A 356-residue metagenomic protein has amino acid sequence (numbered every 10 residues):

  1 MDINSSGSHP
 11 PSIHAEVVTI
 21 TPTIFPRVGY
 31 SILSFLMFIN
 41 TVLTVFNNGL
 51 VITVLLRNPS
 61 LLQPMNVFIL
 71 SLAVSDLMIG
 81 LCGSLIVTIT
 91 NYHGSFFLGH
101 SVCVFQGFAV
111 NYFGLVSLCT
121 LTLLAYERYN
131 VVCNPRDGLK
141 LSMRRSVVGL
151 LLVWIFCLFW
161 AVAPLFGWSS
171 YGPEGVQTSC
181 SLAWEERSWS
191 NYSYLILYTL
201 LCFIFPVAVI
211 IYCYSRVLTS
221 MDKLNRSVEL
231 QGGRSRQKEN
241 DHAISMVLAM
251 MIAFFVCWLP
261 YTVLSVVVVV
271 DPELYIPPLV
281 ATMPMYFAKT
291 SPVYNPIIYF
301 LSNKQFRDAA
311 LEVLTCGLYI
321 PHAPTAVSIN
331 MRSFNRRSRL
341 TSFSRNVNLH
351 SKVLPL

Functional and structural regions predicted by a protein language model:
M1-I24, K223-H242, K304-L356: Intrinsically disordered regulatory tails of 7TM GPCRs
I13-T23, S95-Y112, N134, S146 (+1 more regions): Loop architecture of class A 7-transmembrane GPCRs
T21-F35, R57-V67, L98-S101, F108 (+6 more regions): Juxtamembrane loop-transmembrane helix junctions in multi-pass integral membrane proteins, especially the extracellular
P26-F38, P64-L123, N130-L139: Extracellular TM2-ECL1-early TM3 structural module of rhodopsin-like
T41, S71-G83, N111, L115 (+5 more regions): Alpha-helical transmembrane segments of multi-pass membrane proteins
V45-L56, G80-L85, Y112-P135, G149-L151 (+1 more regions): Cytoplasm-facing ends of alpha-helical transmembrane segments in multi-pass membrane proteins
T120-V132, P164-G175, L197-L230, M246-V268 (+1 more regions): Class A (rhodopsin-like) GPCR signature focused on the TM5-ICL3 interface and adjacent 7TM helical core
